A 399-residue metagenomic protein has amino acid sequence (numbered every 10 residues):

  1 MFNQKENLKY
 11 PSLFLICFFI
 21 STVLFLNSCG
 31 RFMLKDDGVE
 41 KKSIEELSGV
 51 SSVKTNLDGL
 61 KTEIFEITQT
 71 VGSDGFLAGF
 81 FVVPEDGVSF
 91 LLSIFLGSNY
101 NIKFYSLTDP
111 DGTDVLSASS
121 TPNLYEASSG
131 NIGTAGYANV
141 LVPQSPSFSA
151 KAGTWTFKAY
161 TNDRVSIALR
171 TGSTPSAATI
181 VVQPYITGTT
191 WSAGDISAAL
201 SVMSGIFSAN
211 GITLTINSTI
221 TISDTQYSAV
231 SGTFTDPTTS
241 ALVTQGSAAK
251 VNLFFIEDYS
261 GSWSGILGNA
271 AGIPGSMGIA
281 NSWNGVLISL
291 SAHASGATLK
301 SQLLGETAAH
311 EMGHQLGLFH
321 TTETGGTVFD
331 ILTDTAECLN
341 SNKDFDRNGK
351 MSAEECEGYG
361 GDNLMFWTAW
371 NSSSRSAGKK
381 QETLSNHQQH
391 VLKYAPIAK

Functional and structural regions predicted by a protein language model:
M1-Y10: N-terminal secretory signal peptides that target proteins for export/translocation
F2, T22-L60: Bacterial Sec-dependent N-terminal signal peptides
G30-F32, V71-S119: Acidic, Ser/Thr/Pro-rich low-complexity intrinsically disordered segments
T108-A168: Noncatalytic accessory or regulatory domains flanking protease catalytic cores in secreted, cell-surface, and selected
Y160-T190: Exposed low-complexity, polar/acidic, P/S/T/G-rich flexible segments that act as propeptides, protease-susceptible
T187, S192-N217: A short alpha-helix/helix-coil micro-patch that ends at or immediately precedes a cysteine
T213-H293, K300: Active-site-proximal segments of metallohydrolase catalytic domains
A297-L384: The catalytic-center signature of Zn2+-dependent metalloproteases
